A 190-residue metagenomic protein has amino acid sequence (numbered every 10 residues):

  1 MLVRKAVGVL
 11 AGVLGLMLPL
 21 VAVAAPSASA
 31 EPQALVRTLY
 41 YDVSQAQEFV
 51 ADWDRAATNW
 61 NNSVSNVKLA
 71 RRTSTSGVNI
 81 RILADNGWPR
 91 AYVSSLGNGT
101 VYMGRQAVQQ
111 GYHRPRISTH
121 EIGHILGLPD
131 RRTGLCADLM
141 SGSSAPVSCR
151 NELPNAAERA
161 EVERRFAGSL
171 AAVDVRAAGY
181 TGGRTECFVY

Functional and structural regions predicted by a protein language model:
M1-A30: Secretory targeting and sorting signals
L2, V108, H113, P129-Y190: Metalloprotease/metallohydrolase-associated module, dominated by Zn2+-dependent proteases
P32-Q45, M103, G142-A145: Acidic/histidine-rich, surface-exposed loop or edge segments in extracytoplasmic proteins
L39-A70: A short alpha-helix/helix-coil micro-patch that ends at or immediately precedes a cysteine
V50-A57, P115-T119, A137, R159 (+1 more regions): Extracytoplasmic/secreted envelope proteins and their assembly/folding machinery, especially bacterial periplasmic
W60, R116-D130: Active-site recognition of the HExxH zinc-binding catalytic motif
V67-Y92, N98-Y102: Short, well-ordered secondary-structure micro-motifs within conserved domains or adaptor modules
V101-T119: Short pre-active-site segment immediately N-terminal to the catalytic Zn-binding motif
